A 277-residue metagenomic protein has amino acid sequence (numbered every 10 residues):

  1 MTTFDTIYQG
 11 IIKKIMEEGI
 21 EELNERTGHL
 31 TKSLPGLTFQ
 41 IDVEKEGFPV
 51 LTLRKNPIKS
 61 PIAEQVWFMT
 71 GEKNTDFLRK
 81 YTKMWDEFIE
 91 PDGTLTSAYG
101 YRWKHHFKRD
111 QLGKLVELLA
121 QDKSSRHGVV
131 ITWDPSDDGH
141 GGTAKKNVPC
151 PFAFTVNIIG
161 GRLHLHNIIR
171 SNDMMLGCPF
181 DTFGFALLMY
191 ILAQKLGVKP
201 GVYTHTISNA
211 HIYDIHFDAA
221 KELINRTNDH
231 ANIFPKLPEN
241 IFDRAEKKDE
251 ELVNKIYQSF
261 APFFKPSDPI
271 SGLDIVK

Functional and structural regions predicted by a protein language model:
M1-K277: Terminal, non-catalytic protein-protein interaction segments that mediate quaternary/complex assembly
